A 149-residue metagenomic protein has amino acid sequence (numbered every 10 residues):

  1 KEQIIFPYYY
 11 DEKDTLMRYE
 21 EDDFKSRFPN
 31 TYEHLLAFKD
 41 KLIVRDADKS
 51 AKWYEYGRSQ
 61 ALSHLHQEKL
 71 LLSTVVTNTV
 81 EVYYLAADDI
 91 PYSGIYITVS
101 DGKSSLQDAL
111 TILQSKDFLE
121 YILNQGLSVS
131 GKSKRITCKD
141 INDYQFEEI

Functional and structural regions predicted by a protein language model:
K1-I149: Polybasic, glycine- and aromatic-enriched phosphate-binding surface used to engage nucleic acids
